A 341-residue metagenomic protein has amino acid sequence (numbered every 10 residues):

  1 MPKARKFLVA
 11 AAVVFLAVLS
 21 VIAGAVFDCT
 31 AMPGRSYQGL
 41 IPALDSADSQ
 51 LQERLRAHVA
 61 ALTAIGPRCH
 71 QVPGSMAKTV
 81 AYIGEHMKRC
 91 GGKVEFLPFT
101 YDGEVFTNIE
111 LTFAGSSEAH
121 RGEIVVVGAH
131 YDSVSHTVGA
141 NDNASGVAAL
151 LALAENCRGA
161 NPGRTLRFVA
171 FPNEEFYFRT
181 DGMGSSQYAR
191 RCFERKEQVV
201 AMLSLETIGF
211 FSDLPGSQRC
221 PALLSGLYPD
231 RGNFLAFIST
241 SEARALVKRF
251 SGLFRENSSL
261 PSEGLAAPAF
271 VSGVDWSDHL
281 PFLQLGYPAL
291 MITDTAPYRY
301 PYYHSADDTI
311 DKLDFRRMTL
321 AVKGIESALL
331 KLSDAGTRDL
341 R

Functional and structural regions predicted by a protein language model:
K6-A10, S46, A57-S116, E263-L265: A non-catalytic alpha/beta surface segment that caps or lines the substrate-entry region of metallo-dependent hydrolase
A10-A25: Hydrophobic membrane-insertion alpha-helices, especially the h-region of bacterial N-terminal signal peptides
F27-K78, D132, Y298-D308: N-terminal capping segment at the start of a domain
I41-S49, A64-S75, E95-T100, V134-N143 (+4 more regions): Second-shell loop/turn segments in exported
Q52-T63, H86, C90-G91, D102-F171: Catalytic-core environment of secreted peptidases
R54-A57, A61, G74, K78 (+12 more regions): Extracytoplasmic/secreted proteins, especially bacterial periplasmic and envelope-associated proteins
V134-K248, V271-V274: Acidic/histidine-rich catalytic neighborhood of metal-dependent amide-processing enzymes
S212-R341: Active-site-adjacent substrate-binding region of metalloamidase/peptidase-like peptide-processing proteins
